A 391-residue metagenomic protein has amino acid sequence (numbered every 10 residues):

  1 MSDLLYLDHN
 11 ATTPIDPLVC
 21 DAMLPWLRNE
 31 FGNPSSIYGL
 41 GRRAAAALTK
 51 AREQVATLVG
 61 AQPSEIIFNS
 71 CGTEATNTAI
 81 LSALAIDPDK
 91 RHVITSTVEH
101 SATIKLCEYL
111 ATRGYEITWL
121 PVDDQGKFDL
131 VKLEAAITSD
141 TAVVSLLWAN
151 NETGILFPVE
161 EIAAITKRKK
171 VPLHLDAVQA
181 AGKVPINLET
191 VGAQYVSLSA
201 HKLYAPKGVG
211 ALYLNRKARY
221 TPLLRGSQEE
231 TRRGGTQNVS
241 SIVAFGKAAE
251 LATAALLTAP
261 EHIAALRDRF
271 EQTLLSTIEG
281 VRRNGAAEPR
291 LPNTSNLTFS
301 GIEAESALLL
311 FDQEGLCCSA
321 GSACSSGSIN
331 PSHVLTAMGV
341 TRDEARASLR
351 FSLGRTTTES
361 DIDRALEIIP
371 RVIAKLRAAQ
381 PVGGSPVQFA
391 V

Functional and structural regions predicted by a protein language model:
M1-V391: Pyridoxal 5′-phosphate
